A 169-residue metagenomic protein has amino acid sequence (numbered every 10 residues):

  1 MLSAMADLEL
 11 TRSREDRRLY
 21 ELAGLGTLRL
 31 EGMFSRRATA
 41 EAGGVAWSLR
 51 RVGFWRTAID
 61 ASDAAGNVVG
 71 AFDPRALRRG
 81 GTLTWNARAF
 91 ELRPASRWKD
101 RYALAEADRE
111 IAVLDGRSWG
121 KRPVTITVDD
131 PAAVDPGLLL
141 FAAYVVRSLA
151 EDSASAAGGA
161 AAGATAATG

Functional and structural regions predicted by a protein language model:
M1-R79, R117-G169: N-terminal targeting and processing segments
V69-D100, A105: Short, solvent-exposed interaction modules
